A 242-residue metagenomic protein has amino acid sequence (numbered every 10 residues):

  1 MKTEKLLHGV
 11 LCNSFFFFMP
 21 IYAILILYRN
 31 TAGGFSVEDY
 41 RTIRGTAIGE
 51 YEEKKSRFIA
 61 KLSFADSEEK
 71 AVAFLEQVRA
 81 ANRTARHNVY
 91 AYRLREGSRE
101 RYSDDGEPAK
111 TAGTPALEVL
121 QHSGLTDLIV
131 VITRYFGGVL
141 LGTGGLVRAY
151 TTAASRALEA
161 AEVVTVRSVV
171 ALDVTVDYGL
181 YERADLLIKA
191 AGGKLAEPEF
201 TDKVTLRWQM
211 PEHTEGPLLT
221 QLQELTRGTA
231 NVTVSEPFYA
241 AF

Functional and structural regions predicted by a protein language model:
L6-F16: Intrinsically disordered, low-complexity segments enriched in serine/proline and basic residues
P20-R29, G33: Short, positively charged and aromatic/hydrophobic N-terminal segments
G33-T111, T233-F242: C-terminal regulatory domains involved in ligand/effector binding and gene-expression control
A112-A161: Active-site beta-strand/loop microenvironment that shapes enzyme catalytic pockets
V163-Y178: Short glycine-/aliphatic-rich beta-strand segments at the starts of folded cytosolic domains
T175-G193: Short amphipathic alpha-helix segments
L195-E199, T226-A241: Conserved short beta-strand edge segments in small beta-sheet-based binding/regulatory domains
W208-P217: Terminal, non-globular segments
